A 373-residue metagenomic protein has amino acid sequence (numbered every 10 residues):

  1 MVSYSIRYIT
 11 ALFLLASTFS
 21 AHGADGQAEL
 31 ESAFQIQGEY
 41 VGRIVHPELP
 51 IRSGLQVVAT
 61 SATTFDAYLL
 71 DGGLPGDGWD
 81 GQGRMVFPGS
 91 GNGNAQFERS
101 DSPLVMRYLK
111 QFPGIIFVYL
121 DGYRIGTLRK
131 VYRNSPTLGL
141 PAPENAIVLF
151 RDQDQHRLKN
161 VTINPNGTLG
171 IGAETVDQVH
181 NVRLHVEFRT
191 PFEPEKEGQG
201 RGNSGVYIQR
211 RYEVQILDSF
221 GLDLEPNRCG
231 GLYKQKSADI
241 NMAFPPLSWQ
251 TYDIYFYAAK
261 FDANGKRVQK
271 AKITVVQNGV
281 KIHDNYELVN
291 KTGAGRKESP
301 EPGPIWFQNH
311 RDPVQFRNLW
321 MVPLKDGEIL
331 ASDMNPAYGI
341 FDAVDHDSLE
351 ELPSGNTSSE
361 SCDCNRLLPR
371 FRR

Functional and structural regions predicted by a protein language model:
M1-I9: Bacterial N-terminal signal peptides that target proteins for export
Y8-T18: Bacterial N-terminal signal peptides
T18-S20, V182: Short linear Ser/Thr-Pro motifs
A21-A28: Boundary at the C-terminal end of the N-terminal hydrophobic targeting segment
Q27, V58-T64, Y68-R373: Carbohydrate-interacting regions of secretory-pathway proteins
S32-P50, L128, I147-H156: Tryptophan-anchored aromatic micro-motifs
A33-P47, G54, T64-L70, L74-W79: N-terminal prosegments of processed precursors
